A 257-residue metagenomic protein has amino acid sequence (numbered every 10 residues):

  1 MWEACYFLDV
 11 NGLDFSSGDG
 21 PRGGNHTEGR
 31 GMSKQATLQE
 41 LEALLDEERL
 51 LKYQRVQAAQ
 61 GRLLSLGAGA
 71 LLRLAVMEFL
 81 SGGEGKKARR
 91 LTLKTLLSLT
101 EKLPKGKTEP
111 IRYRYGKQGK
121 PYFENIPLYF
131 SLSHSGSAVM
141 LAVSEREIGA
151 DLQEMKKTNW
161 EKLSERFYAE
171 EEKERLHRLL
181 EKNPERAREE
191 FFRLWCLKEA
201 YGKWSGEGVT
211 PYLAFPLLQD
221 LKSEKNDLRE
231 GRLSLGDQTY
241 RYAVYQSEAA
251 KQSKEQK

Functional and structural regions predicted by a protein language model:
M1-K257: Core catalytic alpha/beta fold that binds nucleotide/phospho-ligands
